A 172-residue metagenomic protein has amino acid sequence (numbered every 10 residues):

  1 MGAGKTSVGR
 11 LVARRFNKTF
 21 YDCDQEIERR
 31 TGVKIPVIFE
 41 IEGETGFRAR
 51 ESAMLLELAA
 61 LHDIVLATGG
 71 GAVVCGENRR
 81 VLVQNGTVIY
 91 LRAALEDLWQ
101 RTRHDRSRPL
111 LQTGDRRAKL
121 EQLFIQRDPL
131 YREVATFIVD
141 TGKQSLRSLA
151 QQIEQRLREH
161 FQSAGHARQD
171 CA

Functional and structural regions predicted by a protein language model:
G2: Walker A (P-loop) phosphate-binding loop of P-loop NTPases
T6: Walker A/P-loop
L11, R15, L61, I125-A172: NTP-dependent small-molecule kinase module
D22-V83, R108, E121, L130: ATP-dependent small-molecule kinase phosphotransfer cores that center on conserved nucleotide phosphate-binding segments
G70-A72, A94-E96, Q144: Short glycine-rich anion-binding loops that position phosphate/pyrophosphate groups of nucleotides and phosphorylated
Q84-P129: A glycine- and Lys/Arg-enriched "phosphate-lid" helix/loop adjacent to the NTP-binding pocket of small-molecule kinases
